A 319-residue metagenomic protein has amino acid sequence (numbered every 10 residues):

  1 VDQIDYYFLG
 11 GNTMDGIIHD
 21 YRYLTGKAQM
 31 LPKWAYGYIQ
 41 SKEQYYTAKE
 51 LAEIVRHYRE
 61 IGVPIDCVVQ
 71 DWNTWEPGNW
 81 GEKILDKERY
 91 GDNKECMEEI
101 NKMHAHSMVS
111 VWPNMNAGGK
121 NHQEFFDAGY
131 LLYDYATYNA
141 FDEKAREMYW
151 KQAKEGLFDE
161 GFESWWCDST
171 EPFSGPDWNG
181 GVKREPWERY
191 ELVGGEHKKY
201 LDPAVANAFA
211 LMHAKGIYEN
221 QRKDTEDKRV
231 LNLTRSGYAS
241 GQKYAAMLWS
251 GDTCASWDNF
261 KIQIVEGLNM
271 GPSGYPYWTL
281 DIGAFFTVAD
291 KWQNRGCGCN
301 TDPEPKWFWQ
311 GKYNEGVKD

Functional and structural regions predicted by a protein language model:
V1-D319: Catalytic-domain carbohydrate-binding cleft regions of carbohydrate-active enzymes
